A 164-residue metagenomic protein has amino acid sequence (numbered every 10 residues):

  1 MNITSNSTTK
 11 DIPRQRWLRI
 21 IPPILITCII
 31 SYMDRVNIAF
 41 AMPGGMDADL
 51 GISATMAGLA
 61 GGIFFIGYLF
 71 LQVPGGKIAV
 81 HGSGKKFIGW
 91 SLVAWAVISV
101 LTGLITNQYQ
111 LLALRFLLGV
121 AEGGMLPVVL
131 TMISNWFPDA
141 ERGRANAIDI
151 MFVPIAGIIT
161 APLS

Functional and structural regions predicted by a protein language model:
R19-A57: Extracytoplasmic
R19-S31, A60, F64, A94 (+2 more regions): Hydrophobic transmembrane alpha-helices of multi-pass secondary transporters, especially the MFS 12-helix bundle
V36, F65-V73, G123, G157-I158: Residue-level signature of mid-helix packing/kink "hotspots" within the transmembrane helices of 12-pass Major
L69, A96-V97, V120, P154: Small-residue-rich packing faces within the transmembrane alpha-helices of Major Facilitator Superfamily
F70-Y109: Conserved MFS/SLC helix-loop-helix module at the cytosolic interface between two early adjacent transmembrane helices
L114-F152: Cytoplasmic helix-loop-helix junction between adjacent transmembrane helices in 12-TM secondary transporters
M151-S164: A gly/Pro-rich, aromatic-decorated transmembrane alpha-helix motif that marks the paired, flexible gating helices
